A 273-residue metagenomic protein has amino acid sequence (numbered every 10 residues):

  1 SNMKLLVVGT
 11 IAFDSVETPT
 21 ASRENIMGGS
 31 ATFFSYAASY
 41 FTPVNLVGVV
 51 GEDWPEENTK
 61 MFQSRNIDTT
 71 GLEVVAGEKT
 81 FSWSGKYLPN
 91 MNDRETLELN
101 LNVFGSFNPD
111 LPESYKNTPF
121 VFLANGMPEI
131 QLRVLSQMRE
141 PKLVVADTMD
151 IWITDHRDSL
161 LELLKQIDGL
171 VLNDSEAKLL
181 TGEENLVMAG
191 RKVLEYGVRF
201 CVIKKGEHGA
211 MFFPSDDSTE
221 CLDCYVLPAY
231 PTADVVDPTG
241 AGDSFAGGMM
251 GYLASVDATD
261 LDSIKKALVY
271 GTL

Functional and structural regions predicted by a protein language model:
N2-L6: Extreme N-terminal starter segment of soluble prokaryotic enzymes
F13-N25, Y40-F122, S136-P141: Conserved N-terminal subdomain of the carbohydrate kinase-like
G29-S39, L135-S136: Histidine-anchored nucleotide/phosphate-binding helix
F34-V44, Y252-A254: Alpha-helix C-terminal capping segments
Y36, S82-K86, G209-F213: Short beta-strand scaffold segments in enzyme catalytic cores
A38, N173, G242: Short, conserved phosphate/pyrophosphate- and ester-handling motifs at nucleotide-, phospho-/glycolipid
F120-K192, R199, H208-G209, S215-D216: Conserved beta-alpha-beta core of the PfkB/ribokinase-like small-molecule kinase fold
L186-L273: Conserved phosphate-binding/catalytic region of the ribokinase-like
